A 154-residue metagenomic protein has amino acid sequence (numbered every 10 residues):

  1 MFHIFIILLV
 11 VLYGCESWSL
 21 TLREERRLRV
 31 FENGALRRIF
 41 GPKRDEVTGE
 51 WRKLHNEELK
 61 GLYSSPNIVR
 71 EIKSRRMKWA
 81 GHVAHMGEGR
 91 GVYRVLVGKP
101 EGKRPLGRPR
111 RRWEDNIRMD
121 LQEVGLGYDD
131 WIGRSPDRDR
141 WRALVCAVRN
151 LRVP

Functional and structural regions predicted by a protein language model:
M1-P154: Short, low-complexity S/T/E/D/G/P-rich linear segments that nucleate or cap local secondary structure
